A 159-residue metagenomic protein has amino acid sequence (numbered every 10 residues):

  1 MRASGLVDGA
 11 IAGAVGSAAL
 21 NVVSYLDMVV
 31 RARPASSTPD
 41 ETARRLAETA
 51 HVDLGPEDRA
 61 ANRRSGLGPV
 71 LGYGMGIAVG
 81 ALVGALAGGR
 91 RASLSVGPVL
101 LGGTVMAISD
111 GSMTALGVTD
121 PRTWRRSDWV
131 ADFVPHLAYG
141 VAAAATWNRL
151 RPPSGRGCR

Functional and structural regions predicted by a protein language model:
M1-R159: Short amphipathic, positively biased membrane-proximal segments that drive organelle/inner-membrane targeting
